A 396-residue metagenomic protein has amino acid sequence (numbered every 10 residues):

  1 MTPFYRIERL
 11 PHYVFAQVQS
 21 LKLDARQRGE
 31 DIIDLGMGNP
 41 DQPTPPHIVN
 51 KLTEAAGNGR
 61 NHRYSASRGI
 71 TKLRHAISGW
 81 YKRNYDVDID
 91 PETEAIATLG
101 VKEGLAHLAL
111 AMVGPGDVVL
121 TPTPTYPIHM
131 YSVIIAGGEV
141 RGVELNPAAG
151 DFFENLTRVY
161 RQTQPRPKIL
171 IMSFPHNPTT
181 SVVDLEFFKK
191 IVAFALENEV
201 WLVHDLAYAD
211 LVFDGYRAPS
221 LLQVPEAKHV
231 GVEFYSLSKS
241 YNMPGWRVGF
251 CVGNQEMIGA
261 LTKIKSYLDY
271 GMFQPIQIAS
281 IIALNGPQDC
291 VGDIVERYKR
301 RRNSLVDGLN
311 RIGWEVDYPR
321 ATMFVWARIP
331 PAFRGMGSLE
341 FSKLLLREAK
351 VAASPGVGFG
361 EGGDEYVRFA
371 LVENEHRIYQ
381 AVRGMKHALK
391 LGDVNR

Functional and structural regions predicted by a protein language model:
T2-G100, H107, L284-G286, L391-R396: N-terminal small-domain helix-loop-helix segment of the aminotransferase-like
V87, R334-G337, L344-S354, G358-R396: PLP-dependent enzyme catalytic core of the Aspartate aminotransferase-like
A111-V133: Conserved PLP-anchoring active-site segment centered on the Schiff-base-forming lysine
I135-V140: A short helix-loop-beta submotif of the ANL/AMP-binding
L145-G215: Active-site phosphate-binding strand-loop segment of PLP-dependent enzymes
Q223-V224, K228-K299, N303-I312, A388-L389: Conserved core segment of the aminotransferase class I/II
I281, E296-V306, V316-I329, G363: Conserved glycine-rich beta-strand-loop-beta hairpin in the small C-terminal domain of fold type I
